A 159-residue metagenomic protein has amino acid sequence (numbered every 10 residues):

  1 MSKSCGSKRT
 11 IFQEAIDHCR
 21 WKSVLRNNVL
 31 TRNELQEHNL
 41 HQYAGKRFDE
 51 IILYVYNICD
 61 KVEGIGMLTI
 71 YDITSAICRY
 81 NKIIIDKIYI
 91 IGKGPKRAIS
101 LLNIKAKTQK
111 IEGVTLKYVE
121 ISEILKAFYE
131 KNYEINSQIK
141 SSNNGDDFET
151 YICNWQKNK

Functional and structural regions predicted by a protein language model:
M1-C5: N-terminal, charged low-complexity regulatory/assembly segments
G6-E63: Helix-hairpin-helix/helix-loop-helix acidic hairpins
N33-E37, H41-G45, D49-I52, Y71-K159: C-terminal accessory module of base-excision DNA glycosylases/AP lyases that mediates lesion recognition and DNA
